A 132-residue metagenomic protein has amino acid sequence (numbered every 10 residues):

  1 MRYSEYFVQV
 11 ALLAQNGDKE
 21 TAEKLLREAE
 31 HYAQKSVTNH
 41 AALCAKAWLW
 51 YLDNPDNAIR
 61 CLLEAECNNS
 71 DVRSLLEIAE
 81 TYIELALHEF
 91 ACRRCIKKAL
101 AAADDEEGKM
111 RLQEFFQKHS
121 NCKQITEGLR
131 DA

Functional and structural regions predicted by a protein language model:
M1-E5, H31-T38: TPR-adjacent "capping" and linker segments in tetratricopeptide-repeat scaffold/adaptor proteins
Y3-A11, H40-C44, L76: Alpha-helical tetratricopeptide repeat
A11, K46-W48, E80, E114: Residue-level recognition of tetratricopeptide repeat
Q15, V37, W50-N54, E84-L87 (+2 more regions): Short coil/turn linking the two alpha-helices of tandem helical-hairpin repeats
T21-E30, N57-E66, A91-A101, I125-A132: Alpha-helical repeat scaffolds
Q34-H40, D71-L76, A101-Q113: Boundary/linker segments of alpha-helical solenoid repeat arrays
L43-K46, C61, L75-Y82, C95: TPR/Sel1-like alpha-solenoid repeat signature
E106-A132: Terminal, low-structured helical/coil segments at or just beyond the last alpha-helical repeat
